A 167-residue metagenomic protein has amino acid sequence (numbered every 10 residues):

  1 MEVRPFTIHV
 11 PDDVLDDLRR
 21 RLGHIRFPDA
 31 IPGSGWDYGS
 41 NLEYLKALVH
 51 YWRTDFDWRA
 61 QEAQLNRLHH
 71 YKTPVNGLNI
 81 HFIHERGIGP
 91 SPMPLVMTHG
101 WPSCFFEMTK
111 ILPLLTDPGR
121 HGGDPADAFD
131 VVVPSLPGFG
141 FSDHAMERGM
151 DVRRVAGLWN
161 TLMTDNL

Functional and structural regions predicted by a protein language model:
M1-F27: Mature N-terminal segment immediately following signal peptide/propeptide cleavage in secreted/periplasmic
F6, H24-F27, E43-L167: Catalytic cores of eukaryotic secretory-pathway lumenal/extracellular enzymes that build and remodel glycoconjugates
V10-D13, S40, M150: Short coil/turn linker and secondary-structure boundary residues
A30-K46: Short secondary-structure junction/hinge motifs that connect adjacent elements
